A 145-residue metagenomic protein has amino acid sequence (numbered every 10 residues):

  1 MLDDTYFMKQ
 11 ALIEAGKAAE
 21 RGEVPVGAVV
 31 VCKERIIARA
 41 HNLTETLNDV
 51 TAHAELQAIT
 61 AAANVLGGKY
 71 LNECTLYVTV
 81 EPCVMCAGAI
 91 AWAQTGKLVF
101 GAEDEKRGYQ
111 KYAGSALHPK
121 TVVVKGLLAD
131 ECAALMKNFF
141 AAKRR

Functional and structural regions predicted by a protein language model:
M1-R21, P82, G88-R145: Zinc-dependent deaminase
A11, A15-A18, A28, A38 (+2 more regions): Small-residue (primarily alanine) positions within well-ordered alpha-helices, especially packing/interaction faces
G22-V26, N72: Short, basic and Ser/Thr-rich N-terminal targeting/leader segments
V26-E34: Short beta-strand scaffold segments in enzyme catalytic cores
A28, G67-G68, A113-S115: Short secondary-structure boundary/capping segments
I37-T44, K120: Short beta->alpha transition motifs characteristic of CBS
T44, V78, A102: Residues that line or immediately flank small-molecule/substrate-binding pockets and catalytic motifs
N48-E81, M85: Helix-adjacent hinge/juxtasegments
